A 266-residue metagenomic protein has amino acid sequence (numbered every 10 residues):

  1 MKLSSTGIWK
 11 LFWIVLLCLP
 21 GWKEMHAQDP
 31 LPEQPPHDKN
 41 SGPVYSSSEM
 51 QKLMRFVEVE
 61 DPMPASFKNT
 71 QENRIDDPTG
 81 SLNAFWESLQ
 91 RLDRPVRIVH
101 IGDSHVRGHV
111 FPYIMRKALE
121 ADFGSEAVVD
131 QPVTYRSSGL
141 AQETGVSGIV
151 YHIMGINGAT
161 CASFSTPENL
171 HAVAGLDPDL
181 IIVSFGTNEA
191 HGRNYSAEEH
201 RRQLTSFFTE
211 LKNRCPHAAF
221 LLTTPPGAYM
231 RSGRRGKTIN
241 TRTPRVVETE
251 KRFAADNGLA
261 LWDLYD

Functional and structural regions predicted by a protein language model:
M1-E33: Bacterial Sec-dependent N-terminal signal peptides
M1-K2, Q28-D38, C161-D266: Alpha-helical cap/lid subdomain in secreted, periplasmic, or secretory-pathway luminal O-acyl-processing enzymes
S5-G7, G42, S47-S48, G139 (+1 more regions): Compositionally biased regions
C18, P43-S46, I75-P78: Intrinsic-disorder-associated interaction segments
Q28-F56: N-terminal propeptides/low-complexity segments immediately following signal peptides in secreted or periplasmic proteins
E49-H100, S138-S147, E168: Membrane/wall-proximal cationic-aromatic binding patches
D77, R107, R242: Catalytic cores of large soluble enzymes that bind and process phosphate-bearing ligands
R97-H100, H105-S206, N213-R214, Y229-R231: Conserved SGNH/GDSL esterase-like catalytic core that processes O-acyl groups on lipids and polysaccharides
